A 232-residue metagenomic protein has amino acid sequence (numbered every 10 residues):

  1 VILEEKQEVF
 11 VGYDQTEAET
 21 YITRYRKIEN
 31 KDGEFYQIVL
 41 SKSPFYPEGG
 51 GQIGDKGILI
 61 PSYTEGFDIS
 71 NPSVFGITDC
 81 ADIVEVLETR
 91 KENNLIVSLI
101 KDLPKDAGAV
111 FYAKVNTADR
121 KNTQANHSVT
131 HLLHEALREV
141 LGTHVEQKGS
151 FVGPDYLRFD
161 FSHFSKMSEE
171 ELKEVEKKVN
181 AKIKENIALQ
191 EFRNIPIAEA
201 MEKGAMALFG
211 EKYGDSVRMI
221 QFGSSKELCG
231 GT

Functional and structural regions predicted by a protein language model:
V1-T232: A glycine- and charged-residue-rich anion-binding loop/surface
